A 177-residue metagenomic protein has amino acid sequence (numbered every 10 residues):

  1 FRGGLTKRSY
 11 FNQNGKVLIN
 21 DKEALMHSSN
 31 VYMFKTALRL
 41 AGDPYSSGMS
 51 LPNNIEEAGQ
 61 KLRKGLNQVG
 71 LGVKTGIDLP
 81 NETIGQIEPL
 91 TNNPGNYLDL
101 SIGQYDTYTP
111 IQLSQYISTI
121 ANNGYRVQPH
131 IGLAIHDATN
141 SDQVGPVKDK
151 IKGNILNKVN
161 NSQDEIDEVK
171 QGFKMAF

Functional and structural regions predicted by a protein language model:
F1-F177: Beta-lactam-recognizing serine transpeptidase/beta-lactamase-like catalytic domain environment
